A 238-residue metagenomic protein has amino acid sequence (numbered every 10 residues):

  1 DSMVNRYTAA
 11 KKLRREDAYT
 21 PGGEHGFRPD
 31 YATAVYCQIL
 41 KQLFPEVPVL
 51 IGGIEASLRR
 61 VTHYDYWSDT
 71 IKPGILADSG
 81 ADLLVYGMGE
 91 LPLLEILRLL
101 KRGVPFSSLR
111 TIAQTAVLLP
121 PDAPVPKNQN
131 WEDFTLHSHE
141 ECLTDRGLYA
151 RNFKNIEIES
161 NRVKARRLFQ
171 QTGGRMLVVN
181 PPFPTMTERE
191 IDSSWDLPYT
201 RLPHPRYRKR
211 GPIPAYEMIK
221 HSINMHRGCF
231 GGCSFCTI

Functional and structural regions predicted by a protein language model:
D1-G173, L177-N180: Glycine-rich beta-alpha loop elements in corrinoid/cobalamin-binding modules across cobalamin-dependent enzymes
Q38-I39, K72-P73, R210-P212, H221-M225: Generic recognition of flexible, low-complexity loop/linker segments
A56, E90-L91, Y199-R201, G228-G231: Short, glycine-/Ser/Thr-/acidic-enriched flexible segments
D82, S194, C229, C233: Conserved, mostly hydrophobic/aromatic
K101-R102, D196-Y199, I238: Generic secondary-structure signature for well-ordered alpha-helical cores
G147-S222: N-terminal [4Fe-4S]-dependent radical SAM core
A215-I238: Canonical Radical SAM [4Fe-4S] cluster-binding loop centered on the CxxxCxxC motif and its immediate flanking residues
